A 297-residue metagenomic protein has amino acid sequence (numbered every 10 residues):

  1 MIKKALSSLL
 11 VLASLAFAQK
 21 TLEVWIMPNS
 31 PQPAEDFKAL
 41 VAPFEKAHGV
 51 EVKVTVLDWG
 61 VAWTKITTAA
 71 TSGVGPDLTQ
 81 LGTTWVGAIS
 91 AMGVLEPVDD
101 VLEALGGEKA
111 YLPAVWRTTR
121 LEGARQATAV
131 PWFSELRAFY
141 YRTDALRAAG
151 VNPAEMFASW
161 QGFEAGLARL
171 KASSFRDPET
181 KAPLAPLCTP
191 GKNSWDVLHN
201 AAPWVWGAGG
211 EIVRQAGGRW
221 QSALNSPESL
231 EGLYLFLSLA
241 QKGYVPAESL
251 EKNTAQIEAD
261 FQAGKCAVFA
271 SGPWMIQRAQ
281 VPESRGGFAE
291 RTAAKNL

Functional and structural regions predicted by a protein language model:
I2-S8: Sec-dependent signal peptide recognition, specifically the positively charged N-region followed immediately by
L9-A18: Hydrophobic h-region of N-terminal signal peptides that target proteins for export in Gram-negative bacteria
Q19-N29, V50-T55, D77-L78, T128 (+1 more regions): Short, well-ordered beta-strand elements
K20, A39-A114, R147-A158, A259-D260 (+2 more regions): Extracytoplasmic "Venus flytrap"/periplasmic binding protein-like
L22-K38, E135, W195, H199: Extracytoplasmic "Venus flytrap"
M27, V86, H199-P203, A208 (+1 more regions): Extracytoplasmic/periplasmic substrate-binding proteins
A34-V41, W63, T67, T83-V86 (+13 more regions): Extracytoplasmic/secreted envelope proteins and their assembly/folding machinery, especially bacterial periplasmic
A42, K46, L102-E103, R120-N200 (+1 more regions): Helix-loop-helix "hinge/cap" segment bordering the ligand-binding cleft or interdomain interface
